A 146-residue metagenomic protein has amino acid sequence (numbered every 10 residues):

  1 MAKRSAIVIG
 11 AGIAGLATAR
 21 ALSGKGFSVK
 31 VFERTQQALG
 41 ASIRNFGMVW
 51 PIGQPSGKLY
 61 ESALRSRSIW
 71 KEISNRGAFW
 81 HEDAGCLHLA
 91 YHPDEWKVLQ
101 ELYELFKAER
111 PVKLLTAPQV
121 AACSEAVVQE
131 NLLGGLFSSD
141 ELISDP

Functional and structural regions predicted by a protein language model:
M1-A14, K30: Beta1/beta-strand and adjacent pyrophosphate-binding region of the FAD-binding site in flavoprotein oxidoreductases
A2-A6, G40-N45: Accessory recognition modules or surfaces
S23-I43: Glycine-rich FAD pyrophosphate-binding loop
F46-A126: Dinucleotide-binding Rossmann-like beta1-alpha1 core, especially the glycine-rich loop that anchors the ADP
V128-L132: Rossmann-fold dinucleotide-binding core
L136-P146: Helical element adjacent to the flavin cofactor pocket in flavoenzyme catalytic cores
